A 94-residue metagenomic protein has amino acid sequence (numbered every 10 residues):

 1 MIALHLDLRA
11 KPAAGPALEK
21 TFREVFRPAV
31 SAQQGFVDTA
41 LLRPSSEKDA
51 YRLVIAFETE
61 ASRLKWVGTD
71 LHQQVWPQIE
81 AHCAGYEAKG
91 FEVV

Functional and structural regions predicted by a protein language model:
M1-A3, L18, Q34-F36: Short, flexible segments with low predicted structural confidence
I2-R9, A40-V67, E92: Short, well-ordered beta-strand segments in beta-rich or mixed alpha/beta enzyme and ligand-binding folds
R9-F22: Short, surface-exposed ligand-recognition loops at beta-strand->loop->(often short) alpha-helix junctions that present
K20, P44-A50, Q78-G85, V93-V94: Noncatalytic linker/hinge segments flanking ATPase motor cores
E24-V37, A56-G90: An amphipathic, aromatic/His-enriched active-site/gating alpha helix that lines ligand/cofactor pockets
